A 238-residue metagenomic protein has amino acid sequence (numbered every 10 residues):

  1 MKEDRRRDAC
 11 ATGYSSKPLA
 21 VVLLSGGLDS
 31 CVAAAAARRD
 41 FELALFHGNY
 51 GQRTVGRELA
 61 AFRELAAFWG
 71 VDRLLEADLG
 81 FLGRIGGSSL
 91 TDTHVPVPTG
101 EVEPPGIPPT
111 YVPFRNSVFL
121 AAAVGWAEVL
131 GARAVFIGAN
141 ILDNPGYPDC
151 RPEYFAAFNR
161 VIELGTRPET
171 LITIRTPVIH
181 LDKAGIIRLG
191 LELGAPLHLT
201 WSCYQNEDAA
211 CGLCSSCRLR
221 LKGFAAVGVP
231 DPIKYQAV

Functional and structural regions predicted by a protein language model:
M1, D8-T12: Short, low-complexity intrinsically disordered segments enriched in A/P/G/S/L with frequent Arg, especially at protein
E3, G48, V238: Iron-sulfur (Fe-S) cluster-binding modules
Y14-L193: ATP-dependent adenylation/nucleotidyltransferase module used to activate substrates
A121, W201-K222: Local cysteine-cluster metal-coordination motifs and their immediate loop/turn environment, predominantly Fe-S cluster
T166, A225-G228: Short amphipathic alpha-helical interaction/hinge segments
L193-T200: Active-site and glycan-interaction determinants of carbohydrate-active enzymes
A195, K222-A226: A polyampholytic, Gly/Pro-enriched intrinsically disordered region
N206-E207, V227-V238: Short cysteine/histidine-rich metal-coordination sites, predominantly Zn2+-binding motifs
